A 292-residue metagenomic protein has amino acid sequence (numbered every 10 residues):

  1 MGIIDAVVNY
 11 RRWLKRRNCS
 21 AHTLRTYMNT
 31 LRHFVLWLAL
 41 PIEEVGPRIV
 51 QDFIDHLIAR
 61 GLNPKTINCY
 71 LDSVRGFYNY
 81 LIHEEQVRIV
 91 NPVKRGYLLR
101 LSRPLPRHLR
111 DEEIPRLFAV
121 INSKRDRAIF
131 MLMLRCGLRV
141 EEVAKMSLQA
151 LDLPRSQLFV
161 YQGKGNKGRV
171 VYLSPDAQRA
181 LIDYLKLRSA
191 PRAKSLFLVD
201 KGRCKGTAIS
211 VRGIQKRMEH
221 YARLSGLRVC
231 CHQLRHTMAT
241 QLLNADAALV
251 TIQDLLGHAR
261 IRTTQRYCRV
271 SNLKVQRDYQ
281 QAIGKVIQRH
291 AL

Functional and structural regions predicted by a protein language model:
M1-L292: Conserved catalytic core of the tyrosine transesterase superfamily
